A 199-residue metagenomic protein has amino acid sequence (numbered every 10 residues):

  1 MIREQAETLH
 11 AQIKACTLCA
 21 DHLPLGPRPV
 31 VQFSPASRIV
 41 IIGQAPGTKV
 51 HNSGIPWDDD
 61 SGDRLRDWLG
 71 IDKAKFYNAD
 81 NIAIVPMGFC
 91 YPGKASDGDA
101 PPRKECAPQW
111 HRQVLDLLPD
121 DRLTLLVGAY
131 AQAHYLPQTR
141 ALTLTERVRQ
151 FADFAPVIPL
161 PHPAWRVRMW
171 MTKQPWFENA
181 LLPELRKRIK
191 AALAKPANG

Functional and structural regions predicted by a protein language model:
I2-A192: A polyanion-binding, active-site-adjacent surface
A194-G199: Short glycine-rich, low-complexity/disordered patches
